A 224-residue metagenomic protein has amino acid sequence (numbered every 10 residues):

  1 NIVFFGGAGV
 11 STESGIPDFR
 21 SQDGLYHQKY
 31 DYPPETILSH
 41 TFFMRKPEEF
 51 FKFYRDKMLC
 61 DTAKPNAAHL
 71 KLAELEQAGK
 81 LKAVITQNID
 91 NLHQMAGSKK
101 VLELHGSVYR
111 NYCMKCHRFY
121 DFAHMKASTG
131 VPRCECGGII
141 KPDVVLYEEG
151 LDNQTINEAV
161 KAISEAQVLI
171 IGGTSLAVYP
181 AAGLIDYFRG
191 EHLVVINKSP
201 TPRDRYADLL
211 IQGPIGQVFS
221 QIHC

Functional and structural regions predicted by a protein language model:
N1-C224: Conserved catalytic core of sirtuin-type NAD+-dependent deacylases
